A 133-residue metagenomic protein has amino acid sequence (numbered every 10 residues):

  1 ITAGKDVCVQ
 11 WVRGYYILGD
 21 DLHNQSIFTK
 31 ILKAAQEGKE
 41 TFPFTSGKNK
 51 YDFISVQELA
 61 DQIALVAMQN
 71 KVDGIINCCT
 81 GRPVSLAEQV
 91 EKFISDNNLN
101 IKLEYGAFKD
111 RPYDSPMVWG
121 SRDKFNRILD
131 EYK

Functional and structural regions predicted by a protein language model:
I1-K50, V56, F93: NAD(P)-dependent short-chain dehydrogenase/reductase
W11, F53, P83, V118-G120: Short aromatic/basic micro-patch
I17-D21, P43-K50, I76-V84, G106-S115: Glycine-rich Rossmann NAD(P)(H)-binding loop
F28, V56-A64, K133: Short, amphipathic alpha-helical "lid/cap" segments that border enzyme active or binding sites
I31, Q62, Q69-D110, S121: Mid/C-terminal beta-alpha module of Rossmann-like enzyme folds, strongest in SDR-family dehydrogenases/epimerases
A34-G38, V66-N70, I128: Generic structural signal for alpha-helix termini and adjacent loop/cap motifs
V56, A87-E88, Y105-Y132: Conserved C-terminal active-site "lid" loop/helix of NAD(P)H-dependent oxidoreductases that clamps the redox cofactor
